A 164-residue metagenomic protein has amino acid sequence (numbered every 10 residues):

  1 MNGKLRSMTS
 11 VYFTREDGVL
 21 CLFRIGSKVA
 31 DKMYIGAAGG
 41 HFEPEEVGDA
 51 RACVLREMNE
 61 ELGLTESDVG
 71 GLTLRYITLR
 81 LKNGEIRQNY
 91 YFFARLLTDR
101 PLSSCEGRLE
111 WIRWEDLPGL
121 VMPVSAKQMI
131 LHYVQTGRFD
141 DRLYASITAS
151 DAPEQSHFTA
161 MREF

Functional and structural regions predicted by a protein language model:
M1-A37, E66-S67: N-terminal strand-loop-strand
S7, M33, I86-F92, E110: Short beta-strand micro-motifs in enzyme catalytic cores
F13, Y91-R95, W111-R113: Short, well-ordered beta-strand micro-motif
D17, I77-P101, L131-T136: Active-site-adjacent beta-strand/loop module that shapes the phosphate/pyrophosphate-binding cleft
A37-L74, F92: The catalytic Nudix box helix
F42, L96-L97, W114-L117: Hydrophobic pocket-lining residues within nucleotide cofactor-binding pockets
L102-Y133, F158-R162: NUDIX/MutT-family hydrolases
T136-F164: Charged phosphate-binding loop/patch that engages nucleotide di/tri-phosphates or the phosphate backbone of nucleic
